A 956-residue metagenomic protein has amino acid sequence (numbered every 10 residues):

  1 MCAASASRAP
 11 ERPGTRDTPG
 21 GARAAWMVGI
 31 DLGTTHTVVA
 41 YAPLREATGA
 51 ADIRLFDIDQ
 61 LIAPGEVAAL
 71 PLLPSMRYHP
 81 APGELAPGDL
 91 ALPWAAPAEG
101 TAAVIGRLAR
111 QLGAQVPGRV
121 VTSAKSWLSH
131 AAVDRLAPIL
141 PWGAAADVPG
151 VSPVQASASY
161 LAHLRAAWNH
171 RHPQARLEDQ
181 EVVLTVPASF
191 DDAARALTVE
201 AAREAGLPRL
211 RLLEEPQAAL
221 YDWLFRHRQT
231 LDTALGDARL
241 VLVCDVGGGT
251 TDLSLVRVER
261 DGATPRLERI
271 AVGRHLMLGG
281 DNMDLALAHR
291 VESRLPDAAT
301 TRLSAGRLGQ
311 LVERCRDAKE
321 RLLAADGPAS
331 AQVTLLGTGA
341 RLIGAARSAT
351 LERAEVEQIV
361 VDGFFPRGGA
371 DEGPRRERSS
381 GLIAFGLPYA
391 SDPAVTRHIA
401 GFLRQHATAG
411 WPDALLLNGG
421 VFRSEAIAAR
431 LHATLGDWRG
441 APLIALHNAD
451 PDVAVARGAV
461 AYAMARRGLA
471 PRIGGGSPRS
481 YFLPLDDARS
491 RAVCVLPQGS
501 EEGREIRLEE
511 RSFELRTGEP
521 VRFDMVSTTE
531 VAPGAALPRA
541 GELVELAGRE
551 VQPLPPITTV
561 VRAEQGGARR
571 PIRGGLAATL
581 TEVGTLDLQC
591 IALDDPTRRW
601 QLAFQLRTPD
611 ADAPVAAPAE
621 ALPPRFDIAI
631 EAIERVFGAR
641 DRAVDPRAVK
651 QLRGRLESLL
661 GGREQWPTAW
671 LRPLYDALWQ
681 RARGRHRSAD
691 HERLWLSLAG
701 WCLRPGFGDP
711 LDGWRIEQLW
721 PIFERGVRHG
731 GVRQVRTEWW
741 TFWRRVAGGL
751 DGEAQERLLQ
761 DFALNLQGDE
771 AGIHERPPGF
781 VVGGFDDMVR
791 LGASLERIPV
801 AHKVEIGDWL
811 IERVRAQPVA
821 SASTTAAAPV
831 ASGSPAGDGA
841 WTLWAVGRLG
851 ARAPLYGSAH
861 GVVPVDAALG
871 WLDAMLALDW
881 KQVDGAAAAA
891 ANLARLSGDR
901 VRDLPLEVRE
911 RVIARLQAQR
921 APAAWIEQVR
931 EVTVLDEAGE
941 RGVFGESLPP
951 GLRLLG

Functional and structural regions predicted by a protein language model:
C2-A137, R211, G262, R266-R269 (+13 more regions): Early-domain small/polar-rich strand-loop-helix modules and first-structured segments of the mature chain
C2-T15, P19-A24, L32-T34, G236 (+13 more regions): Acidic, glycine/GT-rich loop-and beta-edge segments that sit at the periphery of enzyme/chaperone cores
R16-A50, H227-R269, A426, R570-L593: Gly/Thr-rich phosphate-binding beta-strand-loop-beta motif of the actin/hexokinase/Hsp70
T48, I53-G65, F225-L295, A331-T338 (+5 more regions): Glycine-rich phosphate-binding loop of actin/hexokinase-like ATP-binding domains
A51-R203, E214, L285-Q332, L336 (+3 more regions): Phosphate-binding loop and its immediate beta->loop->alpha context in nucleotide/phosphate-handling enzymes
S159-A175, D222-A234, G363-P412, R430 (+1 more regions): Phosphate/ATP-binding catalytic cores across multiple sugar-kinase/actin-like superfamilies, primarily ASKHA
V182-L197, G339-A340, L387-D392, W411-T434 (+2 more regions): Glycine-rich phosphate-binding loops at beta-strand->alpha-helix junctions
P208, G337-T408, A470-F707, L954-G956: Acidic low-complexity intrinsically disordered segments
